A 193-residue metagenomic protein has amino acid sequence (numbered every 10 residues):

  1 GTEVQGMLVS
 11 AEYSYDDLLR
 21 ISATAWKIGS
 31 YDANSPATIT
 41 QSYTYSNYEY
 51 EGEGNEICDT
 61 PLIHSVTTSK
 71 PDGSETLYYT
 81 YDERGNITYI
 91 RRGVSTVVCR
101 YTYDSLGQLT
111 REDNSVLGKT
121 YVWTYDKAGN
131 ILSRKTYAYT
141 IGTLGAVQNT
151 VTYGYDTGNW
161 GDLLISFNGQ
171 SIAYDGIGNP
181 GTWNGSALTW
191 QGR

Functional and structural regions predicted by a protein language model:
G1-R193: Acidic/glycine-rich beta-solenoid
